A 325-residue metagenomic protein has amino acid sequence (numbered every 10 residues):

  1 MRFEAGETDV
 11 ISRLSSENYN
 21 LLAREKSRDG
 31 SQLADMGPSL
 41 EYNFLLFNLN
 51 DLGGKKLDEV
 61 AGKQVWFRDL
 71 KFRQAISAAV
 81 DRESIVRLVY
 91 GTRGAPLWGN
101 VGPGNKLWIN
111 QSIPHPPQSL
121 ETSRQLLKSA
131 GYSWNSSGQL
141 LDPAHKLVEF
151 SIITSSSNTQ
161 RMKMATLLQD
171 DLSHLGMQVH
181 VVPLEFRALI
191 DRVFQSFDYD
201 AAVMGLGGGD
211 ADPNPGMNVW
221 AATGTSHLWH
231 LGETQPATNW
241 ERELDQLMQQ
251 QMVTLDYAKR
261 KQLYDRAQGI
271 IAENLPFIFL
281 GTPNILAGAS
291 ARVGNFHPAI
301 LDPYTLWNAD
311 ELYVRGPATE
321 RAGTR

Functional and structural regions predicted by a protein language model:
M1-G91, A95, N105-P276, T305-L306 (+1 more regions): Extracytoplasmic/periplasmic ligand-capture domains
E59, N295-F296: Short, polar loop/linker segments at the starts of domains and inter-domain junctions
N100: Surface-exposed loop and adjacent secondary-structure segments within mature catalytic domains
L280: Active-site-proximal polar cores
P283: Catalytic beta-strand/loop signature of glycosyltransferases that borders the donor
G288: Active-site pocket-lining segments that scaffold enzyme catalytic pockets across diverse folds
F296-P303: A cross-kingdom feature marking charged/low-complexity
